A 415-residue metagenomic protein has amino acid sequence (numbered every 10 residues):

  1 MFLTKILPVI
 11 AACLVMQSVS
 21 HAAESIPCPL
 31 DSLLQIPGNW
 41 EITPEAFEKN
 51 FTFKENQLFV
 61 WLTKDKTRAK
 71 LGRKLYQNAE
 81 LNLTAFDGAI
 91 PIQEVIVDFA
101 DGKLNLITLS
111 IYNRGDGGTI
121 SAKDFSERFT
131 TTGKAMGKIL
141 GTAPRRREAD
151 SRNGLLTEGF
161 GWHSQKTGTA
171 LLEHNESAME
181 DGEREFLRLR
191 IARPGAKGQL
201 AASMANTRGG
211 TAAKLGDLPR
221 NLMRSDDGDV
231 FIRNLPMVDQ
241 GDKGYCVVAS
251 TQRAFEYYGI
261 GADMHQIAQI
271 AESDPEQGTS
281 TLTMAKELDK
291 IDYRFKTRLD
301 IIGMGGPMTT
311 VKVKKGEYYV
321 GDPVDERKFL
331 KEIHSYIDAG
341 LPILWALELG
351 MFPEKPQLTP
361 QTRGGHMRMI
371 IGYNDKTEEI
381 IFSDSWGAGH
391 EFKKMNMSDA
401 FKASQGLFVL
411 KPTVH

Functional and structural regions predicted by a protein language model:
M1-P8: Bacterial N-terminal signal peptides that target proteins for export
L3, Q17-V19: Intrinsically disordered, low-complexity segments enriched in Ser/Pro/Gly/Ala and basic residues
P8-Q17: Bacterial N-terminal signal peptides
A11, L235, T359: Generic anion/oxyanion-binding catalytic loop in active/binding sites
A22-L33, E48-T130, E148-D217: Amphipathic N-proximal alpha-helical interface segments
A23-Q35, N39-P44, T52, G159 (+2 more regions): Active-site-adjacent structural segments surrounding the nucleophilic cysteine of cysteine proteases and isopeptidases
Q57-L58, K70-Q93, Y112-L155, A212-A213 (+1 more regions): Conserved active-site-adjacent core of cysteine acyl-enzyme catalytic domains
